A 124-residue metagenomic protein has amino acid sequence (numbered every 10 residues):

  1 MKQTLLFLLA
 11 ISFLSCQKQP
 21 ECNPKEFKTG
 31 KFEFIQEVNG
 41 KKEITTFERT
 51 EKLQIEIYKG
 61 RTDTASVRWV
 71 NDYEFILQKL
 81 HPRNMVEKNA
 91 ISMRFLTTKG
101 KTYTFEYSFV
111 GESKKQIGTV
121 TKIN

Functional and structural regions predicted by a protein language model:
M1-T4: Positively charged n-region of N-terminal signal peptides that target proteins for export
F13-S15: C-terminal motif of bacterial Sec signal peptides marking the signal peptidase cleavage site
Q17-Q19: Bacterial signal peptide processing site
N23-G40: Tryptophan-anchored aromatic micro-motifs
K42-V70: N-terminal glycine/threonine-rich, aromatic-flanked beta-hairpin/loop signature
E56, F95-L96, T104-Q116: Short, exposed beta-strand-loop hairpins at the edges of beta-sheets in extracellular/periplasmic proteins
S66-E74, F95-T102, K122-N124: A short, structured loop/turn motif at beta-sheet edges
I76-G100: An anionic, turn-rich surface loop/hairpin at beta-sheet edges that serves as a generic interaction/coordination patch
